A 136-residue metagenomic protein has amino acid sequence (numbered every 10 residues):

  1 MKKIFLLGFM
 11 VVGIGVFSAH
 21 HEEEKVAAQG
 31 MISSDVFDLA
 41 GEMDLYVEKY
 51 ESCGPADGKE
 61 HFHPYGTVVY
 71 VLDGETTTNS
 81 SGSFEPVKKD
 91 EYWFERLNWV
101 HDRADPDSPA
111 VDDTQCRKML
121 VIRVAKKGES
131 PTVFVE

Functional and structural regions predicted by a protein language model:
I4-L6, M10, I14-K49, F94 (+1 more regions): A short, N-terminal "cap"/entry segment at the start of jelly-roll beta-barrel domains of the cupin/DSBH fold
H20-H21, H61-H63, H101-R103: Histidine-centered active-site/metal-ligand motif
A28, F37-D38, A104-E136: Double-stranded beta-helix
L39-E42, E51-S52, E75, S80-V100 (+1 more regions): Short acidic-glycine-tyrosine-enriched beta hairpin
L45-V47, G66, R117-M119: Structural motif
C53-V68: A short beta-loop-beta micro-motif enriched in histidine and acidic residues
H63, S81, V133-F134: Short, solvent-exposed loop/turn and secondary-structure capping segments
L72: A cytosolic small-molecule/anion-sensing beta-strand core signal
